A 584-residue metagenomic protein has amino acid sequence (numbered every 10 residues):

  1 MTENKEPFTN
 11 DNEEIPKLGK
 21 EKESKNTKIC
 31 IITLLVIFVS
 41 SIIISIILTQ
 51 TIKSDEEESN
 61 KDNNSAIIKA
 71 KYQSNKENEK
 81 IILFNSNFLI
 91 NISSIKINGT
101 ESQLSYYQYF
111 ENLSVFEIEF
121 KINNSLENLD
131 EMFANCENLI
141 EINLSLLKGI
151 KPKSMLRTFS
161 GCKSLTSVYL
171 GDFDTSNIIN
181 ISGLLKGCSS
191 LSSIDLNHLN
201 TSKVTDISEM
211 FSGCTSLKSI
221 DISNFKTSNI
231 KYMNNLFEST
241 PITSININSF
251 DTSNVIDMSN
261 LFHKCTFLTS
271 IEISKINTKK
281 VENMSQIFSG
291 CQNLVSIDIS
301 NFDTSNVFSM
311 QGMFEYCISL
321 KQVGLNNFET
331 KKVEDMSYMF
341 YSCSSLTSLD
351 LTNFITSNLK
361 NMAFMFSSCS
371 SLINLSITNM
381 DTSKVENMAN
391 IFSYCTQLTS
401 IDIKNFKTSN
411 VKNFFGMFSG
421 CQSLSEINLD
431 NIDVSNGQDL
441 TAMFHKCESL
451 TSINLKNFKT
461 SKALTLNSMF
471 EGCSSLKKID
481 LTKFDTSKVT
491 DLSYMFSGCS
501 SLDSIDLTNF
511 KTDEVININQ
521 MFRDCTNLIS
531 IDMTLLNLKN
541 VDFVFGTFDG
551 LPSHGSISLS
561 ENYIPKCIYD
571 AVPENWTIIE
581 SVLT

Functional and structural regions predicted by a protein language model:
K5-P152, G171-D174, D433, K459 (+2 more regions): N-terminal capping/linker segments that flank leucine-rich repeat
F38, R523-T526, D549-P552: Hydrophobic alpha-helix feature that most strongly marks membrane-spanning transmembrane helices and their immediate
F84-F88, M417, M469, R523 (+1 more regions): Acidic, Ser/Thr
F116-S125, N138-P152, K163-N177, S189-K203 (+15 more regions): Structural signature of tandem-repeat unit edges
D130-E131, L156-R157, S182-G183, T205-E209 (+13 more regions): Register-specific detector for alpha-helical tandem repeat solenoids, activating on a conserved position within each
